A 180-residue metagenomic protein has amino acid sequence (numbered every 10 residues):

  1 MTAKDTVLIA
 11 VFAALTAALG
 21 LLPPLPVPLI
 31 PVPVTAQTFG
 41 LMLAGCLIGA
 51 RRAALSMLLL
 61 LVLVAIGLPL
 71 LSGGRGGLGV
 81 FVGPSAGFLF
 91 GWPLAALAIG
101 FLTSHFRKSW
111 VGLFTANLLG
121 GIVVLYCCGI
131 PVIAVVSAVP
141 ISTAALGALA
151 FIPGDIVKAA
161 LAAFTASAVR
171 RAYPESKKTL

Functional and structural regions predicted by a protein language model:
M1-A54: Hydrophobic transmembrane alpha-helices
T6-V11, T35, F39-L43, A54-L59 (+6 more regions): Hydrophobic alpha-helical transmembrane segments
A18, L78-L125: Short helix-perturbing small/polar motifs within transmembrane alpha-helices
G20-P33, L61-A95: Interfacial aromatic-anchored transmembrane helix boundaries in multi-pass membrane proteins
P24, A53-L60, L68, I99 (+2 more regions): Alpha-helical transmembrane segments and their lipid-water interface positions in multi-pass membrane proteins
L41, G45, A96-S104, A166-R170: Hydrophobic transmembrane alpha-helices
G74, F106-L180: Membrane-embedded alpha-helical hairpins and interfacial helices in multi-pass inner-membrane proteins
